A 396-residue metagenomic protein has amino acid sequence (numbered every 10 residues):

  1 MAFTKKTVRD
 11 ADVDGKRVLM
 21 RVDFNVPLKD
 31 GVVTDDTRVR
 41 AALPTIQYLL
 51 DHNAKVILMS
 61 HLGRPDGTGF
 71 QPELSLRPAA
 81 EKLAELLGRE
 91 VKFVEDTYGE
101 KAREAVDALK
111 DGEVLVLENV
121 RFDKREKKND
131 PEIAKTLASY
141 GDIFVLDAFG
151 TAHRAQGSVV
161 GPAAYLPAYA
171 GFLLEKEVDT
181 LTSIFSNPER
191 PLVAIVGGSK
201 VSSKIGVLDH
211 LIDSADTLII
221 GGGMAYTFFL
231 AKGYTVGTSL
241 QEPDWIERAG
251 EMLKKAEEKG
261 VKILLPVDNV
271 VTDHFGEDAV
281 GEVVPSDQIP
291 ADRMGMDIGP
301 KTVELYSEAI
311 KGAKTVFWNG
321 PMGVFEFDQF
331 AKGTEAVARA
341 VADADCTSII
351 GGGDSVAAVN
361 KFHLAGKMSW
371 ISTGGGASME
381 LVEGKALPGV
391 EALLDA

Functional and structural regions predicted by a protein language model:
M1-A396: Active-site loop-to-helix "anion-binding N-cap" substructures in soluble metabolic enzymes
